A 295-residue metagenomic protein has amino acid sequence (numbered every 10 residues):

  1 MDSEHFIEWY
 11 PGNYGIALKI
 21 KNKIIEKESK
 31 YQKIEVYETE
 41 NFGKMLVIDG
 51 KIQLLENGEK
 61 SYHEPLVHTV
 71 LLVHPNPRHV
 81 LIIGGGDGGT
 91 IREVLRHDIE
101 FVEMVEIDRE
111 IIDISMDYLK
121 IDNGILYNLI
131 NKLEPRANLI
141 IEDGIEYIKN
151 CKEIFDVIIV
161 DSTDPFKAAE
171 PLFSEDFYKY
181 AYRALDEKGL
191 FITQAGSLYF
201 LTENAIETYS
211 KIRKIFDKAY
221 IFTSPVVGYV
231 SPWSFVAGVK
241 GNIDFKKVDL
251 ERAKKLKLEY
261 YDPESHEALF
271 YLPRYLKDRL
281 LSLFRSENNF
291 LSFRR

Functional and structural regions predicted by a protein language model:
M1-E35, S210, W233-R295: SAM/dcSAM-binding transferase cores
M1-L72, R96: Rossmann-like AdoMet
D2-S3, L54-L190, F200-N204, T208: The AdoMet/dcAdoMet-binding core of the Class I SAM-like
K19-N22, Q32, I145, Y220-S224: Glycine-rich, charged/polar anion/phosphate-binding loops that engage phosphate groups from diverse ligands
K27, L139-E142, A219: Short gly/ser/thr-rich secondary-structure transition/capping motifs
K27-S29, I130-L133, V230: Solvent-exposed alpha-helices and their adjacent loops that cap or buttress functional pockets in soluble metabolic
K30, E40, E106, Y229-P232: A short, structural micro-pattern
A169-F245: C-terminal substrate-binding/active-site "lid" region of AdoMet-derived donor-dependent transferases
